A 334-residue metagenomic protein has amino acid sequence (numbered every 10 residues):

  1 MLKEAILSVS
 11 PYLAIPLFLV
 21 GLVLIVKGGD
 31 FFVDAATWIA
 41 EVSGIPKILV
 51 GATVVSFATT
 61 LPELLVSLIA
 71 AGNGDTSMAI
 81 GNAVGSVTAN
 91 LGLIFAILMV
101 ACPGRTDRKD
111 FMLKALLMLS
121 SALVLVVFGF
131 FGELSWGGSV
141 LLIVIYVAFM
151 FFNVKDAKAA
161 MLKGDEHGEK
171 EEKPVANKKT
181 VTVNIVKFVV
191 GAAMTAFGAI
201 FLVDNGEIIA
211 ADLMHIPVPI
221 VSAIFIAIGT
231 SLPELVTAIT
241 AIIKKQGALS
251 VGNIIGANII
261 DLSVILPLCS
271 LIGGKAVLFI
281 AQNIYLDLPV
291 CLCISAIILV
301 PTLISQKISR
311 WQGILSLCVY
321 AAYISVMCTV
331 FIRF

Functional and structural regions predicted by a protein language model:
M1-F334: Hydrophobic alpha-helical segments, chiefly the membrane-spanning helices and signal/signal-anchor peptides
